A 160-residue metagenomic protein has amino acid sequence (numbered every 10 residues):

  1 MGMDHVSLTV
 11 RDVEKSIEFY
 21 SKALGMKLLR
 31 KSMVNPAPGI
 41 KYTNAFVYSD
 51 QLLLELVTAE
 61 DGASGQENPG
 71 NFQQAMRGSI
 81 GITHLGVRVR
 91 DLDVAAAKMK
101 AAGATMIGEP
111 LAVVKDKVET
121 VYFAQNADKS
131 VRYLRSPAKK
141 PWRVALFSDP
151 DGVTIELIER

Functional and structural regions predicted by a protein language model:
M1-K15, K41, I80-V89, L134 (+1 more regions): N-terminal beta-strand motif that seeds the catalytic metal site of vicinal oxygen chelate
G2, T43, D50-L52, G78-T83 (+3 more regions): Residues that flank catalytic or metal-binding motifs in active/ligand-binding sites
T9-L54, E60, A101: Core segments of cupin and vicinal oxygen chelate
R30-K31, A37-I40, A63-F72, V118-E119 (+1 more regions): A short, acidic/glycine-rich surface segment
N35, M76-R77, R135-P137: Short Gly/Pro-enriched turn/cap motifs at secondary-structure boundaries
L56-V57, G65-R88: Helix-adjacent hinge/juxtasegments
A59-G62, E159-R160: Acetyl-CoA-dependent GNAT
V87, D93-R160: Vicinal oxygen chelate
